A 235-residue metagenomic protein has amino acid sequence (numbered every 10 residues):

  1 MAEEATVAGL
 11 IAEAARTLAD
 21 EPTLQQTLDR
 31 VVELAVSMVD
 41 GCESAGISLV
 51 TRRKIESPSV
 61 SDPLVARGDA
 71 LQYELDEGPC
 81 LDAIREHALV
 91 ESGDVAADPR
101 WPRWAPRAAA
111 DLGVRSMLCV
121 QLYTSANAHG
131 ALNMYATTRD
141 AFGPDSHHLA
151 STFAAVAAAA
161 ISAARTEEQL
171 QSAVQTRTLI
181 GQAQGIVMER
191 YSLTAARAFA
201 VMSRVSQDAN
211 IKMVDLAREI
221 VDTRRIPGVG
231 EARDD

Functional and structural regions predicted by a protein language model:
A2-V60, R67-D69, E77, A209-I211 (+3 more regions): Helix-loop-beta substructure at the N-terminus of cytosolic sensory domains that couple signal/ligand detection
S44, A105, C119, A131: Short hydrophobic/aromatic beta-strand element in the GNAT-like acyltransferase core that lines or flanks the acyl-donor
L49, P58, V65-R115: Regulatory sensory and allosteric helical modules in signal-transduction proteins and certain transcription factors
R115-Y123: A short, aliphatic-rich beta-strand micro-motif
A131-D140, D145: Short beta-strand-to-loop transition segments that serve as allosteric relay/switch motifs in sensory/regulatory domains
H147, S151-A158: Allosteric cytosolic regulatory segments
T166-D235: Signal-transducing coiled-coil/dimerization helices and immediately adjacent hinge/linker segments that couple sensory
